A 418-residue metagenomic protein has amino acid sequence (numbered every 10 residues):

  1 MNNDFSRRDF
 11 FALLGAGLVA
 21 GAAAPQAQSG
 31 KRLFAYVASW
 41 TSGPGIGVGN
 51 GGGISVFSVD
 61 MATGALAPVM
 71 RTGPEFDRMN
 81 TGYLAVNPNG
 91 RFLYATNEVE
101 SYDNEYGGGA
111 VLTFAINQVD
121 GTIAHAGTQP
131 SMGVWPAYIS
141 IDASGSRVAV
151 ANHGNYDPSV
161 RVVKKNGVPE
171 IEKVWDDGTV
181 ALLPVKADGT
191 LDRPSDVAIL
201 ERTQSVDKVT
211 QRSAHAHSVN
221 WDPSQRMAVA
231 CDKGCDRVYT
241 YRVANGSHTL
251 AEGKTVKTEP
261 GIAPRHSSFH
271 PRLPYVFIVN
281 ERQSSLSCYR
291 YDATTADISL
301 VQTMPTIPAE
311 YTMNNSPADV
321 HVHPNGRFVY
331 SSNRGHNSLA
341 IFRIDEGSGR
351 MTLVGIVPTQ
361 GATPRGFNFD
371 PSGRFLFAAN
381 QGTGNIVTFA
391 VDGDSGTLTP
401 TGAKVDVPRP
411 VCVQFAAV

Functional and structural regions predicted by a protein language model:
M1-L18: N-terminal secretory signal peptides and thylakoid transit peptides that target proteins across membranes
A38-V48, T96-G107, H153-V174: Short, conserved, GDST-rich strand-edge loop motifs in beta-rich repeat architectures
W40-S42, E98-E100, H153, K233 (+5 more regions): Short loop/turn segments immediately following the C-termini of beta-strands
S58-G64, A115-G121, L183-L191, R242-H248 (+3 more regions): Short loop/turn segments immediately following beta-strands, especially the blade-tip and inter-blade linker loops
V69-P74, H125-Q129, Q204-V209, E252-K257 (+4 more regions): A short beta-strand motif characteristic of beta-propeller blades
R78-P88, G133-A143, R202-S224, T258-Y275 (+3 more regions): Beta-rich, blade/repeat-based domains predominating in secreted/periplasmic proteins but also intracellular
A124-A216: Asp-box/WD-like beta-propeller blade repeats and closely related beta-sheet repeat scaffolds
